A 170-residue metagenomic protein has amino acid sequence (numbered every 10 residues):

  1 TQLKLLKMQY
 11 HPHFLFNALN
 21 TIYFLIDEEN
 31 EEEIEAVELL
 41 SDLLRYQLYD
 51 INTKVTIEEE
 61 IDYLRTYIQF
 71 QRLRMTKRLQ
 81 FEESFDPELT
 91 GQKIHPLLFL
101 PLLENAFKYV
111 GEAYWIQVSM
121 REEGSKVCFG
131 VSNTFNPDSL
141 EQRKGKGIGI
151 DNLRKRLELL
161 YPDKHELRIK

Functional and structural regions predicted by a protein language model:
T1-I169: Two-component histidine phosphotransfer core
